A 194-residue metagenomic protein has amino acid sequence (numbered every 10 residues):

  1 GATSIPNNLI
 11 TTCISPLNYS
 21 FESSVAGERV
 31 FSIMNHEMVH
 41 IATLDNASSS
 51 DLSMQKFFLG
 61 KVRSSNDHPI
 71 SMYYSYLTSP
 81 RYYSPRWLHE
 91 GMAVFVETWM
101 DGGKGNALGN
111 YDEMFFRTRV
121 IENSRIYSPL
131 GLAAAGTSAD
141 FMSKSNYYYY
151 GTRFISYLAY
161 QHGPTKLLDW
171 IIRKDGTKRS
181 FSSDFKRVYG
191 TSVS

Functional and structural regions predicted by a protein language model:
G1-A2, G91, G151, G190: Glycine-centered flexibility motif
G1-S79, P85: Juxtacatalytic substrate-recognition/specificity segment
S23-N35, Y82-E90, K144-T152, Y160 (+2 more regions): Solvent-exposed, acidic/flexible segments
H40-L44, V94, L167: General alpha-helical segment detector with a strong preference for membrane-spanning helices and helix-boundary regions
D45, W99, Y157-Q161: Active-site catalytic microenvironments for nucleophilic, acid-base chemistry
N46-P129, S183-S194: Post-HExxH zinc-binding segment in Zn-dependent metallohydrolases
L108-S194: Amphipathic alpha-helical substructures
